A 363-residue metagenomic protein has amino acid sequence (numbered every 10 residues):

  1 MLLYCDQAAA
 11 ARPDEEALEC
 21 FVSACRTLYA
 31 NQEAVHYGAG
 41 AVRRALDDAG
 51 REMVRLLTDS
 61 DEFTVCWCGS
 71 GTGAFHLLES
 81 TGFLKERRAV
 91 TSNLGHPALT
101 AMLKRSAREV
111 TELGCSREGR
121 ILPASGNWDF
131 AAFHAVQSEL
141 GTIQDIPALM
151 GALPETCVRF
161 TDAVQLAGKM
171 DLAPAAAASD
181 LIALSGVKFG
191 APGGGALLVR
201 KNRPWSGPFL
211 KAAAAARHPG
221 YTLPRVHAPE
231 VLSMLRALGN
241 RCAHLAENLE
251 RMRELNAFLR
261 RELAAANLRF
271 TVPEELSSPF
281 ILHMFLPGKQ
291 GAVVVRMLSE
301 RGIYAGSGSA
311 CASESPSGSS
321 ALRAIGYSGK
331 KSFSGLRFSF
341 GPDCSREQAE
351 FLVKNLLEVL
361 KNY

Functional and structural regions predicted by a protein language model:
M1-Y363: Pyridoxal 5′-phosphate
